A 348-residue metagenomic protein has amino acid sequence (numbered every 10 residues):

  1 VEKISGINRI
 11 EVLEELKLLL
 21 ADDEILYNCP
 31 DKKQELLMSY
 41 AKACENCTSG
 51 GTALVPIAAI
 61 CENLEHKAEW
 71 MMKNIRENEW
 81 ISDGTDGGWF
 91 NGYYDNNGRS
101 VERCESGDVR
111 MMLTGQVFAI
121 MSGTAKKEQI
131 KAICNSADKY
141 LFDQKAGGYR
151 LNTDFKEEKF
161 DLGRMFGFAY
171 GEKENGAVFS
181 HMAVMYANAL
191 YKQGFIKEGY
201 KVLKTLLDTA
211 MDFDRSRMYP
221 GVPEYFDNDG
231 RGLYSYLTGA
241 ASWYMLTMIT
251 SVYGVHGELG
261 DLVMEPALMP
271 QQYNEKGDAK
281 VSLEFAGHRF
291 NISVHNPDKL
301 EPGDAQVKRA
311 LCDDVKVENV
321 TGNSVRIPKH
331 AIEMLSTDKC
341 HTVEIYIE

Functional and structural regions predicted by a protein language model:
V1-E348: Acidic, mature catalytic/reactive cores of soluble proteins
